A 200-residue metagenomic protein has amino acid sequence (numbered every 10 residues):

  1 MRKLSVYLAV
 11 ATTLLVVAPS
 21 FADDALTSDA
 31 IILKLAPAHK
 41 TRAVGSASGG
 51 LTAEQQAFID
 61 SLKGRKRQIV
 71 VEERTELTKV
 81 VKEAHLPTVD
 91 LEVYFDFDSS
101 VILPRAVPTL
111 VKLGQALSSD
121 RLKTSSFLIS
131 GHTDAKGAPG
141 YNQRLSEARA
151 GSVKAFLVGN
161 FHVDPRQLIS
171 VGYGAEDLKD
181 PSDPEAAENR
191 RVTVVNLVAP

Functional and structural regions predicted by a protein language model:
R2-A84: N-terminal targeting leaders that direct proteins to extracytoplasmic destinations
T13, A84-L86, D120, F161 (+1 more regions): Sterically constrained small-residue positions within well-ordered secondary structures of folded domains
Q55-I59, R74, S99, V107-G114 (+4 more regions): Extracytoplasmic/secreted envelope proteins and their assembly/folding machinery, especially bacterial periplasmic
E72, L86-E92, R105, K112 (+3 more regions): Extracytoplasmic
E76, V80, D90, F97: Surface-exposed acidic loop/strand-edge motifs in secreted or periplasmic proteins that form small linear binding
V93-V101, K136-Y141: Short coil/turn segments at secondary-structure junctions
F95-S130, A155-G159, V194-P200: Periplasmic peptidoglycan-binding/anchoring modules of Gram-negative envelope and division proteins
H132-P200: Periplasmic OmpA-like peptidoglycan-binding domain that tethers envelope proteins to the cell wall
